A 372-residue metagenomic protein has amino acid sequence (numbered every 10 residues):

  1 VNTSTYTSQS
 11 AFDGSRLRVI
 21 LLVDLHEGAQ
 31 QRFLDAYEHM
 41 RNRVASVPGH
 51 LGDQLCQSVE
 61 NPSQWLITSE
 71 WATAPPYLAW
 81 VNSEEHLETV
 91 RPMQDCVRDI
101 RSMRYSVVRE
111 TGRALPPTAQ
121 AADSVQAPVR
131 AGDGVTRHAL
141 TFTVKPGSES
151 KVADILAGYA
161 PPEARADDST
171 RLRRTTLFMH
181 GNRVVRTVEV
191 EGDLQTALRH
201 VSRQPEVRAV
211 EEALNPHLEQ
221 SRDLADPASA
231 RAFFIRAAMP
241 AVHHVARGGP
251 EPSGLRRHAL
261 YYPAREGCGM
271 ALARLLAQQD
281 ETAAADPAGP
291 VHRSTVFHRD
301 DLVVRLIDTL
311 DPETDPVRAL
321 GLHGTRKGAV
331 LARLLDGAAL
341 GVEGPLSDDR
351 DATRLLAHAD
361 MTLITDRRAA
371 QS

Functional and structural regions predicted by a protein language model:
V1-Q64, A72-E84, P92-M93, R98-V184 (+5 more regions): Short S/T/G/P-rich N-terminal loop/turn motif that feeds into the first structured element of a domain
